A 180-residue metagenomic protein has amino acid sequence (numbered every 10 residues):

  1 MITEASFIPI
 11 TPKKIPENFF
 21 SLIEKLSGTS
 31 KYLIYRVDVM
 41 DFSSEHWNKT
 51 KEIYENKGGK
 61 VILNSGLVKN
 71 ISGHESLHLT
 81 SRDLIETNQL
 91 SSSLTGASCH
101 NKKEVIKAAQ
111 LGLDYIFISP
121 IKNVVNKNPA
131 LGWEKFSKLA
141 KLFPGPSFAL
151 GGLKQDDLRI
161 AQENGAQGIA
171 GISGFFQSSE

Functional and structural regions predicted by a protein language model:
A5-T11, L33-Y35, V61-L63, E75-L79 (+4 more regions): Hydrophobic faces of well-ordered beta-strands that scaffold small-molecule active sites in alpha/beta enzyme cores
P9, L79-N88, Y115-P129, Q155-E180: Glycine-rich phosphate-binding active-site loops on the catalytic face of alpha/beta enzymes
K13-L26, G66-V68, H100-K107, K154-R159: Short, acidic/polar
E17, E24-L90: N-terminal active-site wall of soluble small-molecule enzyme domains
L22-L26, S43-I53, E104, G132-L139 (+2 more regions): A general structural detector for well-ordered alpha-helical segments in enzyme core domains, enriched
K25-T29, S72, L111, L142 (+1 more regions): Structural motif
N48-S65, S81-L84, Q89-N101, P129-G152: Alpha-helix-loop-beta-strand connector modules within alpha/beta enzyme cores
G73-S81, S93-S137, S178: Glycine/Thr-rich beta-alpha phosphate-binding loop at enzyme active sites
